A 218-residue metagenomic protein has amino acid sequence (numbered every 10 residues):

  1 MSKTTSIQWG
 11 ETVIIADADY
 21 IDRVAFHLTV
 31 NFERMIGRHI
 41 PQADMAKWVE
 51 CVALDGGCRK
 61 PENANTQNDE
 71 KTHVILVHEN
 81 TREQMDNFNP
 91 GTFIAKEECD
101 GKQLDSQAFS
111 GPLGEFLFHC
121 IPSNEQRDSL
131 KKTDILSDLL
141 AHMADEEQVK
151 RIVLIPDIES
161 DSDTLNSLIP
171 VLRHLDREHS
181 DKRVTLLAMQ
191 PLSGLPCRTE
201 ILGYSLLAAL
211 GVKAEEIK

Functional and structural regions predicted by a protein language model:
M1-G10: Acidic, polar low-complexity linker/tail segments
W9-R23, V30-V153, S162, P196 (+1 more regions): A charged nuclease-like catalytic/ligand-binding cleft shared by nucleic-acid processing domains
L28-V30, I169-P170: "Short basic amphipathic alpha-helical interaction patches in structured regions
N80, D157, M189-P191: Cofactor-binding loop segments of dinucleotide-utilizing enzymes, especially the Rossmann-like FAD- and NAD(P)+-binding
H119, S167-K218: Eukaryote-biased recognition of electropositive, low-complexity segments and basic polyanion/acidic-motif-binding
A141-H142, E159, R173-H174: Short basic/hydrophobic patches in alpha-helices and adjacent helix-turn junctions that form amphipathic surface motifs
I152-V171: Acidic, metal-binding active-site segment of PIN/NYN-like and related structure-specific nucleases
